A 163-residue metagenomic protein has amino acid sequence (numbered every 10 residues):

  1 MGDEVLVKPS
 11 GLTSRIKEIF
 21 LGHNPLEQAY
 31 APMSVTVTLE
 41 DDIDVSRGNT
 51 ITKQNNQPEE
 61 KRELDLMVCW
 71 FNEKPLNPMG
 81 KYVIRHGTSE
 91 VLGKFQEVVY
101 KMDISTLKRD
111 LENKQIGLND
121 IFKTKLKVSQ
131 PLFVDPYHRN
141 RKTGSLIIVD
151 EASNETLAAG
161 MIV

Functional and structural regions predicted by a protein language model:
M1-V163: C-terminal effector/interaction modules appended to NTPase cores
